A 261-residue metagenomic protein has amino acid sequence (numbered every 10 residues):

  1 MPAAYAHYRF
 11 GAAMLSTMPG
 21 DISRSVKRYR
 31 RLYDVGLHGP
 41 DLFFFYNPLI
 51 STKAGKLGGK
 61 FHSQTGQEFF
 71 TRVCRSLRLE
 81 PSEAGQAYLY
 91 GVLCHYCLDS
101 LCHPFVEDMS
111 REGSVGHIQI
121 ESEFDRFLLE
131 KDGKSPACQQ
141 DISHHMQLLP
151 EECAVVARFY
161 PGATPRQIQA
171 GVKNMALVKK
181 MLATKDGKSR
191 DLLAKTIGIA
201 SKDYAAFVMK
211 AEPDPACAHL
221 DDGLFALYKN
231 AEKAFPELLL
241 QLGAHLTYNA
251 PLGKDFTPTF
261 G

Functional and structural regions predicted by a protein language model:
M1-L89, L93, C97-G261: N-terminal leader/auxiliary helical segments
